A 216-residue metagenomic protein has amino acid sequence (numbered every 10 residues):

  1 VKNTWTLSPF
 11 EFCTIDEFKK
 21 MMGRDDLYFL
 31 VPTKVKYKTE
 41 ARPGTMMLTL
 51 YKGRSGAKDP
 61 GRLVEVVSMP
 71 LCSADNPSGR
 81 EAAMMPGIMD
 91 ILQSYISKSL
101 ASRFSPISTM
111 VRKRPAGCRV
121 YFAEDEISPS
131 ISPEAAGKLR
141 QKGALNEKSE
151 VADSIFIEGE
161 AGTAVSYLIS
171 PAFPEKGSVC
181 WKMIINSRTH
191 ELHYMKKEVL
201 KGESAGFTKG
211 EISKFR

Functional and structural regions predicted by a protein language model:
V1-G44: Start-of-domain marker
N3-C13, A136-A152, T189-E191: Structural alpha-beta junctions
T14, F18, G23-D25, S105 (+3 more regions): Generic detector of ordered, mature protein regions
E17, S132, E147-K148, N186 (+1 more regions): Alpha-helix initiation/capping motif
T33-D90, A152-R216: Amphipathic beta-strand/beta-sheet edge segments enriched in Tyr/Trp
S94-V179: Flexible, glycine-rich surface segments
